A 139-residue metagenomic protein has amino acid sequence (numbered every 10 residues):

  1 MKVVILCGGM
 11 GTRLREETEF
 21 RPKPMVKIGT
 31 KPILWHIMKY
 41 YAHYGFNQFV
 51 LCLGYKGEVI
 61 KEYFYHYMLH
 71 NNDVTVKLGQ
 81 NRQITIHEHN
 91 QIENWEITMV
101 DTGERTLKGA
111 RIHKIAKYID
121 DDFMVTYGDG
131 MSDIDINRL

Functional and structural regions predicted by a protein language model:
M1-E62, H66-Y67: N-terminal glycine-rich phosphate-binding loop and ensuing alpha1 helix
K61-L139: Conserved beta-loop-beta/alpha segment of the NTase-like Rossmann-fold superfamily that binds/positions NTPs
